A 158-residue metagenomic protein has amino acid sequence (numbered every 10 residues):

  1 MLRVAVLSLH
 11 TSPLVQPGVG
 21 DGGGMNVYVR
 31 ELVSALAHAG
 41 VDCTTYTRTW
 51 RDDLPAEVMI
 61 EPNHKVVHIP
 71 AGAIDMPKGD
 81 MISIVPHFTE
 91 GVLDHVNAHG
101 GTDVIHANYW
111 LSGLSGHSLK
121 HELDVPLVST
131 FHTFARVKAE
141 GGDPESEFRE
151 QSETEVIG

Functional and structural regions predicted by a protein language model:
M1-V58, P62-V66: N-terminal subdomain of nucleotide-sugar transferases
V4-A5, K120-E140, R149-E150: Active-site proximal beta-strand in glycosyltransferases
V15-V19, P77-G79, K138-D143: Short acidic, glycine/proline-rich loop/turn micro-motifs
H64-N97, E145: A short, charged, and often flexible helix/loop element on the N-terminal side of the glycosyltransferase catalytic
H95-S112, G116, V125-V128: Short N-terminal targeting/anchoring amphipathic segment
E147-G158: Membrane-proximal helix-turn-helix segments that form the acceptor-binding/catalytic region of lipid-linked
